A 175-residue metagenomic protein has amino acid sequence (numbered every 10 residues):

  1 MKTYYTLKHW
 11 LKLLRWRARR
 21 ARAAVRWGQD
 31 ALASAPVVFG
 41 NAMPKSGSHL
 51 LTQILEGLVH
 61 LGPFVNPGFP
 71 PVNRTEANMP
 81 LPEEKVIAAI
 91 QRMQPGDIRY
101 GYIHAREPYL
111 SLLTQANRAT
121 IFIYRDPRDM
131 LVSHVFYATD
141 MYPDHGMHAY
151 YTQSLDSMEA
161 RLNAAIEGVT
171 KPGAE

Functional and structural regions predicted by a protein language model:
K2-R161, A165-E175: PAPS-dependent sulfotransferase catalytic domain
